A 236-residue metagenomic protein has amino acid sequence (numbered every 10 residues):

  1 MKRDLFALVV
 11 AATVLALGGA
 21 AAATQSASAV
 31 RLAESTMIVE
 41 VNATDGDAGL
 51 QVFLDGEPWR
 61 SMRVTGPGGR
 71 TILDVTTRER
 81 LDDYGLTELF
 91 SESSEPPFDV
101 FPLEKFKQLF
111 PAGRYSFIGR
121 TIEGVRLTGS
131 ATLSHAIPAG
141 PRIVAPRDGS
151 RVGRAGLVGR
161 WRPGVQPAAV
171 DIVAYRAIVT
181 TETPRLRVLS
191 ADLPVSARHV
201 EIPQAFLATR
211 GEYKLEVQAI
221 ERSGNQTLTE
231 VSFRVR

Functional and structural regions predicted by a protein language model:
L8-G18: Bacterial N-terminal signal peptides
A23-A43, A131-G164: Short, compositionally biased P/S/T/A/G/V-rich stretches that sit at domain boundaries
D47-G56, L157-V165: Aromatic/hydrophobic beta-strand junction motif of beta-rich domains
D55-G66, G164-L186, G211-E212: Solvent-exposed loop/turn segments flanking beta-strands in beta-repeat/beta-sandwich domains
G69-F101, A174-A208: Recognizes extended acidic, P/S/T-rich segments that occur within or adjacent to Ig-like beta-sandwich modules
F110-E123, G211-A219: Short, aromatic- and glycine-rich surface loops/edge beta-strands on solvent-exposed regions
L127, R222-R236: Extracellular fibronectin type III
A205-T227: Beta-strand-rich modules
